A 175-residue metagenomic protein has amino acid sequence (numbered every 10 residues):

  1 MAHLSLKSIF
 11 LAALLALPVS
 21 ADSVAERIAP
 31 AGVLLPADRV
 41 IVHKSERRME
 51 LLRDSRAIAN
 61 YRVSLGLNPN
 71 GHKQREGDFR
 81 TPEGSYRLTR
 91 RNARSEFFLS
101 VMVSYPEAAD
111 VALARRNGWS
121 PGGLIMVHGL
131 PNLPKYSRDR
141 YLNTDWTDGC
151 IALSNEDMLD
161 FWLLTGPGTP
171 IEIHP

Functional and structural regions predicted by a protein language model:
M1-K7: Positively charged n-region of N-terminal signal peptides that target proteins for export
S8-P18: Bacterial N-terminal signal peptides
V24-R39, K44-S45, L65-T89, A109-L113 (+1 more regions): N-terminal post-signal-peptidase region of extra-cytosolic proteins
I28, L35, R90-P175: Exported/periplasmic cell-wall-interacting domains
R39, N60-R62, S85, L124 (+1 more regions): Well-ordered beta-strand positions in beta-sheet-rich domains
R56-N68: Short Gly/aromatic-enriched secondary-structure transition segments
